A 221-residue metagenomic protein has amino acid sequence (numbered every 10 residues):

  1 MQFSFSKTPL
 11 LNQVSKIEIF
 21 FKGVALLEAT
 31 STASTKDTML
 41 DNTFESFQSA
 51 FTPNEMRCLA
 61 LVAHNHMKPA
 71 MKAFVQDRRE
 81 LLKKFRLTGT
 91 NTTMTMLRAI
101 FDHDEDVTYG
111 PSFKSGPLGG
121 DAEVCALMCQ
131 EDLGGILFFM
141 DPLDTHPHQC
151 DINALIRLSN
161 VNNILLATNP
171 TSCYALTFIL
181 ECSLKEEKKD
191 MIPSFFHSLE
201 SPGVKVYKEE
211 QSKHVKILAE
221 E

Functional and structural regions predicted by a protein language model:
D41, I152-S183: Ser/Thr/Gly-rich flexible loops in soluble cytosolic domains mediating phosphotransfer, phosphorylation
P69-E80: Histidine-anchored nucleotide/phosphate-binding helix
K84-L97: Short internal beta-strands
L87-T90, Y109-S112, F138, L166-P170: General beta-strand structural signal in soluble alpha/beta enzymes
A99-L127: Active-site rim loops that border cofactor/substrate pockets in soluble metabolic enzymes
D121-I156: Mid-chain, well-packed structural core segment of small domains
T171-G203: Short, glycine-/small-residue-rich phosphate/pyrophosphate-handling segment
I192-E220: A charged, well-structured terminal subsegment
